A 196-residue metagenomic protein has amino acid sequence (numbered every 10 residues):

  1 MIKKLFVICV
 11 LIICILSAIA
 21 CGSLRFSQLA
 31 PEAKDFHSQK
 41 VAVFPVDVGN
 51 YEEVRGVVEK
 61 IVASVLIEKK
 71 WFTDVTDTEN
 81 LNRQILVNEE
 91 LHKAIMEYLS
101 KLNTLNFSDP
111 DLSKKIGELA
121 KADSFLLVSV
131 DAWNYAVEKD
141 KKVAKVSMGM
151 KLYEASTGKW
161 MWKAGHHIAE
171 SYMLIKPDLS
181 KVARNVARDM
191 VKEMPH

Functional and structural regions predicted by a protein language model:
M1, W71, A94-I95, N185-D189: Short alpha-helix boundary/capping motifs
M1-C9: Bacterial N-terminal signal peptides that target proteins for export
L5, V43-F44, L126-L127: Conserved short hydrophobic patches within well-ordered secondary structure
C9-A18: Bacterial N-terminal signal peptides
C21-A42, F107-S108, L112-S124, Y135-H196: C-terminal/domain-edge helix-coil "capping" segments
P45, G49-K121: N-terminal segment of the mature soluble domain
S129-N134: Generic short beta-strand segments
